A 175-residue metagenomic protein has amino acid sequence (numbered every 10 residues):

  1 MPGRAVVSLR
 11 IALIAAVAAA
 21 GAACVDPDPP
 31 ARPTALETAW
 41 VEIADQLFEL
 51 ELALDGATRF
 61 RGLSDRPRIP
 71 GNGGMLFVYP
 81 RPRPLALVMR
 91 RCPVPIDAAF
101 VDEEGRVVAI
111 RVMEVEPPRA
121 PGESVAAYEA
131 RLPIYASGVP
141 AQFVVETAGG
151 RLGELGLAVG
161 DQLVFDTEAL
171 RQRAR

Functional and structural regions predicted by a protein language model:
M1-L13: Bacterial N-terminal signal peptides that target proteins for export
A20-A23: C-terminal motif of bacterial Sec signal peptides marking the signal peptidase cleavage site
V25-R175: Compact, glycine-rich, soluble single-domain proteins
